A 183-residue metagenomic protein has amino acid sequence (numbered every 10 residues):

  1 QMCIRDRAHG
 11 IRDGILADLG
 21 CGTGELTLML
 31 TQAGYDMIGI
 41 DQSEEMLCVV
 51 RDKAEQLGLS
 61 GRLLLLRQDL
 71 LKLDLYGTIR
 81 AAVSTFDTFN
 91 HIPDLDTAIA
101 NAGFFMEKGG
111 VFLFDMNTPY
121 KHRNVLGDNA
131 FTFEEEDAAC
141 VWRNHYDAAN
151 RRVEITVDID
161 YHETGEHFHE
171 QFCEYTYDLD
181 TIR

Functional and structural regions predicted by a protein language model:
M2-I4: Short, small-residue-biased leader/transition segments that mark boundaries at the very start of proteins
D6-I11, L73: Glycine-rich helix-loop-beta junction characteristic of Rossmann-like nucleotide cofactor-binding loops
D13-G20: Conserved class I S-adenosyl-L-methionine
T23: Conserved SAM/SAH-binding loop
T27-K72: Class I SAM-dependent methyltransferase SAM/SAH-binding core
D74-A81: A short acidic, Gly/Pro-enriched loop at the edge of an enzyme's catalytic core that lines a small-molecule cofactor
D96-K108: A short glycine-rich, Lys/Arg-flanked "PGG" loop and its adjoining helix->strand segment in the class I
K108, L113-R183: SAM-dependent methyltransferase
